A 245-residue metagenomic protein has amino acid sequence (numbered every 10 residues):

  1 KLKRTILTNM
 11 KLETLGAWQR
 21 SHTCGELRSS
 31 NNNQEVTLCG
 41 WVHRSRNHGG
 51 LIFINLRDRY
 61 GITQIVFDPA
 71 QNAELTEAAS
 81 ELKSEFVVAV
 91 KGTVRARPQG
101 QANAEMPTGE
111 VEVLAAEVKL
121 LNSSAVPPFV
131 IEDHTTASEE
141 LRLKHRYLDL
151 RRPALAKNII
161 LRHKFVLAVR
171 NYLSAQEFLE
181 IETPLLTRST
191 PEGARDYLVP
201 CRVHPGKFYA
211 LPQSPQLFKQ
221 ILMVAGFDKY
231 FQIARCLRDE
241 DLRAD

Functional and structural regions predicted by a protein language model:
K3-D245: Class II aminoacyl-tRNA synthetase catalytic cores and aaRS-like
